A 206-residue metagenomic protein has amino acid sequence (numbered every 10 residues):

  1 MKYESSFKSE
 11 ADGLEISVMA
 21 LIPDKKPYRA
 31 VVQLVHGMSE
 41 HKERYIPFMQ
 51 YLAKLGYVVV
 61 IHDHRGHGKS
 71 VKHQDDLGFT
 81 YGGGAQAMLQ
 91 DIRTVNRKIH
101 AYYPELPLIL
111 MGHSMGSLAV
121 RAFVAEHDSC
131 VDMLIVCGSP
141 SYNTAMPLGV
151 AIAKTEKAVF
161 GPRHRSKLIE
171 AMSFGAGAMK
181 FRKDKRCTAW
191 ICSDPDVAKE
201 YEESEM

Functional and structural regions predicted by a protein language model:
M1-D24: N-terminal cap/lid segment of alpha/beta-hydrolase-fold proteins
R29-V32, H36-E40, S114: Active-site glycine-rich loops that stabilize anionic/oxyanionic intermediates across multiple enzyme folds
V35, H62-H64, C137: Alpha/beta-hydrolase
R44-D75: Conserved alpha/beta-hydrolase
T80-H100: Alpha/beta-hydrolase active-site loop
Y103-S114: Alpha/beta-hydrolase fold nucleophile elbow
G112-A122: Glycine-rich nucleophile elbow surrounding the catalytic serine of serine-hydrolase chemistry
V120-M206: Alpha/beta-hydrolase-fold enzymes
